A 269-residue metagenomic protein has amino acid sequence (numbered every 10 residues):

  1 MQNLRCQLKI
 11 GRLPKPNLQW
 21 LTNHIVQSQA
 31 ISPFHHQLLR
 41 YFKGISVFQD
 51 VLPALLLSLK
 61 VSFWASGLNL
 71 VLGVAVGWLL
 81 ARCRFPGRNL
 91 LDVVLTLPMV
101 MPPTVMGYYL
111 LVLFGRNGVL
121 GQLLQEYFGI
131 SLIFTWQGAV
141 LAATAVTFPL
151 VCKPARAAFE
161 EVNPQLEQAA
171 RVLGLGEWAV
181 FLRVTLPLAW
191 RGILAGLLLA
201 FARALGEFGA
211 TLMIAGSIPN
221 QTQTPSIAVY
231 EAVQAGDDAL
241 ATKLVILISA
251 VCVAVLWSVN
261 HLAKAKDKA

Functional and structural regions predicted by a protein language model:
Q2, L13-P16, H24-V26, I31-P33 (+1 more regions): Short, low-complexity intrinsically disordered segments enriched in A/P/G/S/L with frequent Arg, especially at protein
H35-G67, L79-G87, E126-G129, A232-A239: Periplasmic/extracellular loop-to-transmembrane helix junction in inner-membrane transport proteins
Y41-G44, Q49, G107-T144, A215-I218: Membrane-interfacial helix termini and adjacent extracytoplasmic/periplasmic loops of multi-pass transporters
F42-D50, I214-V253, W257: Interhelical loop and adjacent transmembrane-helix boundary motif in polytopic membrane transport permeases
W64-L95, Y108, A158-E160, P164-L166 (+2 more regions): Transmembrane-helix boundary motif in ABC transporter permease subunits
G67, C152-A155, F159, N163 (+1 more regions): Transmembrane alpha-helices
G87, P149, R156-L175, V184 (+2 more regions): C-terminal transmembrane helix and the adjacent membrane-cytosol boundary/short C-terminal tail of inner/organellar
G115-R116, G196-E231: Non-cytoplasmic
